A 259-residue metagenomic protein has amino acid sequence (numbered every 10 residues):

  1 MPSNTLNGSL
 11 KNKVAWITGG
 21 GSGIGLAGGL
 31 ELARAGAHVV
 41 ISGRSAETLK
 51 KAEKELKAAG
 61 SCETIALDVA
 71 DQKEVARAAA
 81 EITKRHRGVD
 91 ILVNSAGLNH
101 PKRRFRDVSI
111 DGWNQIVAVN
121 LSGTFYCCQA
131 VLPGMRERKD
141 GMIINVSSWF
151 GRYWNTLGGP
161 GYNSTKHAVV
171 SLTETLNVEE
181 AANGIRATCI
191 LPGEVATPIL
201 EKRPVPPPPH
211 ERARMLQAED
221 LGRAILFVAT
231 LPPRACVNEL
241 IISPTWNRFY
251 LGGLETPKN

Functional and structural regions predicted by a protein language model:
G21-G23: Conserved glycine-rich cofactor-binding loop
A46-E47, L67-A78, I110: The beta1-alpha1 cofactor-binding region of Rossmann-like NAD(H)/NADP(H)-dependent oxidoreductases
R103-F105, G112-N114: Substrate-binding pocket helix/loop in short-chain dehydrogenase/reductase
C128, T165: Active-site helix of classical SDR
S148: Residue(s) in the substrate-gating loop at a strand-loop-helix junction that position the organic substrate next
Y153, T175-I185: Active-site-adjacent segment of SDR/Rossmann-fold oxidoreductases
A182, C189-I190, V205, P209-L251 (+1 more regions): C-terminal helical subdomain
